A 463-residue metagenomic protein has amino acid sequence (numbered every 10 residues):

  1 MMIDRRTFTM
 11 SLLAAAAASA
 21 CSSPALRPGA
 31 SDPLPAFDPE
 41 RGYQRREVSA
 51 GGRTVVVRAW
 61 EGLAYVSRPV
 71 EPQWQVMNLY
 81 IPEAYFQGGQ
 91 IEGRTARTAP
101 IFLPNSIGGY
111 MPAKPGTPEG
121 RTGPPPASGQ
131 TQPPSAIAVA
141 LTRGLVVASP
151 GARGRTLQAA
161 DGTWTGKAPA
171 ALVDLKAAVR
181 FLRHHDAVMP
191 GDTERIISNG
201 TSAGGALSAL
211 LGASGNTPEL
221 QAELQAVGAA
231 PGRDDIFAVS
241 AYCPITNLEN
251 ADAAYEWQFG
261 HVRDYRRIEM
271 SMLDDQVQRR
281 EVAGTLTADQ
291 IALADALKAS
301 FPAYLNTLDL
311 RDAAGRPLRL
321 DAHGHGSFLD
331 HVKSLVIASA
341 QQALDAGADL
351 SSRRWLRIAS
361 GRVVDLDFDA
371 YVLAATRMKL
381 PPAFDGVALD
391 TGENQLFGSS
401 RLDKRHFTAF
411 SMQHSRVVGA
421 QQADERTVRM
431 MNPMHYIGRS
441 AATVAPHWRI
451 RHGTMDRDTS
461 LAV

Functional and structural regions predicted by a protein language model:
M1-A14: N-terminal secretory signal peptides and thylakoid transit peptides that target proteins across membranes
L26-T98: Catalytic-loop region of hydrolases
R97-G108: Short beta-strand element of the alpha/beta-hydrolase
I107-L172: Cap/lid segment of the alpha/beta-hydrolase catalytic domain
G166-A187: Alpha/beta-hydrolase active-site loop
H184-E256: Primarily recognizes the serine-hydrolase "nucleophile elbow" in alpha/beta-hydrolase and SGNH/GDSL folds
A253-V372: Non-catalytic, alpha-helical, charged scaffold/linker segments that couple or flank catalytic or architectural cores
A343-V463: C-terminal subdomain of alpha/beta-hydrolase-fold enzymes, centered on the catalytic histidine and its supporting
